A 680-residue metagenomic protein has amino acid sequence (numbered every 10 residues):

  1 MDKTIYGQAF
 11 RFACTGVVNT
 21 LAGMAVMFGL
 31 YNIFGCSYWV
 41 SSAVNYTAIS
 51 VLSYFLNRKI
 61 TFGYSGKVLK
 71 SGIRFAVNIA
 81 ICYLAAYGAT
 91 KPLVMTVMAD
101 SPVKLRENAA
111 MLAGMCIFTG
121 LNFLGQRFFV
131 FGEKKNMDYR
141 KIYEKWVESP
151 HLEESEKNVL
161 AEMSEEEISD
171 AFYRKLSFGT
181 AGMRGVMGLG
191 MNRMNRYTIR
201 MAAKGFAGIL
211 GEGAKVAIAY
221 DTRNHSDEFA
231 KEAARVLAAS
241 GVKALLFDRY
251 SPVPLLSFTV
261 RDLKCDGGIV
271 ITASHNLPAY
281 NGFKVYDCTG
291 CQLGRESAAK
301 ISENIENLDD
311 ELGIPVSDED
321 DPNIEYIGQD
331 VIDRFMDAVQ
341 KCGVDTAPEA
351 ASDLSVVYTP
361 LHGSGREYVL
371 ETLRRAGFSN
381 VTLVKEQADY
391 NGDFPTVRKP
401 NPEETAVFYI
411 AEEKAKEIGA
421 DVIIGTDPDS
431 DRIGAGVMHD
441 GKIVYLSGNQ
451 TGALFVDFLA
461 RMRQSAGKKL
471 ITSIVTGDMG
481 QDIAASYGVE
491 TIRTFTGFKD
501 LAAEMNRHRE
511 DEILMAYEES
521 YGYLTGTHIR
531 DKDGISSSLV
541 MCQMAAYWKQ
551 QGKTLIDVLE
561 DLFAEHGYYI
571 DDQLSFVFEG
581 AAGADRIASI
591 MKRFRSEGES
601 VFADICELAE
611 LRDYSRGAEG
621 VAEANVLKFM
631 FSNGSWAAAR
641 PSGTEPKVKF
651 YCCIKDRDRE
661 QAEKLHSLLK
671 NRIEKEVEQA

Functional and structural regions predicted by a protein language model:
M1-N136: Alpha-helical membrane-protein topology signature
E144-R235, A239-S240, P322-D353, S364: An N-terminal, well-structured beta->alpha segment
E167-F172, L176, N281-V407, A415: Gly/Ser/Thr-enriched, mixed-charge loops and adjacent short helices that form phosphate/oxyanion-binding elements
F172-N192, S274, V356, P360-T372 (+3 more regions): Conserved phosphate/anionic-ligand binding catalytic regions in large, soluble enzymes, centered on
A217-Y280, G377-G434: N-terminal small/polar loop signature for handling phosphorylated ligands or for N-terminal nucleophile
G282-L293, D321-I324, G392-P400, A435-V444 (+5 more regions): Short beta-alpha connecting loops at secondary-structure transitions that line or flank enzyme active sites
C288-C291, E303, D309, E412-Y487: Replace "Mg2+/Mn2+-dependent" with "divalent metal-dependent
A420-V422, M462, A466-R640, K647-Y651 (+2 more regions): Phosphate-binding and adjacent anionic-ligand microenvironments
